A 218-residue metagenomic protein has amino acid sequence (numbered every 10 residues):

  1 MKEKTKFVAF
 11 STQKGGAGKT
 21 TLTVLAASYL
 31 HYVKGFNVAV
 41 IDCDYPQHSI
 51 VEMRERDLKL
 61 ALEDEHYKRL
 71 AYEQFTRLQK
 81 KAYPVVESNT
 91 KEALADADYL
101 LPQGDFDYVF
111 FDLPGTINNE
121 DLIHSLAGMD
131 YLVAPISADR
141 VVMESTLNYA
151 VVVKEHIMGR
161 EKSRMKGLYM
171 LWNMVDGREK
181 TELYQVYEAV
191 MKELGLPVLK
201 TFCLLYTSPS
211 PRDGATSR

Functional and structural regions predicted by a protein language model:
K2-L30: Walker A (P-loop) phosphate-binding motif
F7, V40, A82-V85, L168 (+1 more regions): Conserved beta-strand scaffold positions in the cores of enzyme catalytic domains, especially in NTP/NDP-utilizing
S11-A17, Y32-V109, G115-T116: P-loop/Walker-type NTP enzyme "switch/lid" segment
V24, S28-Y32, E55, A127 (+2 more regions): Short, well-ordered alpha-helices that flank and scaffold nucleotide-derived cofactor binding pockets
I50-R54, E182-Y184, R212: Short aromatic-enriched loop/helix-cap "lid" or pocket-rim segments at secondary-structure transitions that line
P114-T201: Conserved catalytic-core segment of NTP-binding enzymes
Y206-P211, A215: Conserved small/polar residues in nucleotide/adenosyl-binding loops
R218: C-terminal boundary of histidine-terminating zinc-finger modules
